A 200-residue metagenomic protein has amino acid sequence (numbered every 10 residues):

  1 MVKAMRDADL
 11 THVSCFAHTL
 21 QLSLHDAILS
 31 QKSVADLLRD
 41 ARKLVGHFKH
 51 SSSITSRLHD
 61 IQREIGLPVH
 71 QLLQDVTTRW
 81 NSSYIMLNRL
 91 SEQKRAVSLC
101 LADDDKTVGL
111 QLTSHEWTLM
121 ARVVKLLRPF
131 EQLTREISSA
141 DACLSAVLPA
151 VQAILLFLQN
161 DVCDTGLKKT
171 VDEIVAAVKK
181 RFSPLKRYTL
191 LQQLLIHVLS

Functional and structural regions predicted by a protein language model:
M1: Acidic, metal-coordinating catalytic cores used for nucleic-acid/nucleotide bond scission and strand-transfer chemistry
A4-I85, S91-A96: Surface-exposed, charged/polar loop-rich segments that form substrate/cofactor-binding or regulatory interfaces
A8, V97-S200: Extended, C-terminal/distal alpha-helical "rod" segments
R42, N81, N88-S91, A121-V124 (+2 more regions): Generic structural signal for well-ordered, non-transmembrane alpha-helical segments in soluble/cytosolic regions
K43-V45, R79-N88, D104-L110, E173-A177: Short, mixed-charge, low-aromatic patches
